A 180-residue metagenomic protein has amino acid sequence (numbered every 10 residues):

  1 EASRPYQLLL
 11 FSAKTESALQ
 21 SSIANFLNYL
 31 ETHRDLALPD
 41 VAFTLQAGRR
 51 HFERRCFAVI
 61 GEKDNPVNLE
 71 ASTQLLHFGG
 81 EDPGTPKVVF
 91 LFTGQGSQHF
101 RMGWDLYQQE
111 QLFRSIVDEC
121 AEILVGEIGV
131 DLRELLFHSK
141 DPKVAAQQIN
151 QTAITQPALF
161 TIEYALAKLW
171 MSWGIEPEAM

Functional and structural regions predicted by a protein language model:
E1-V88, Q98, W104, Q111: Flexible catalytic loop/linker elements that gate and position reactive groups at enzyme active sites
A13, F78-M180: FabD-like malonyl-/acyl-CoA
